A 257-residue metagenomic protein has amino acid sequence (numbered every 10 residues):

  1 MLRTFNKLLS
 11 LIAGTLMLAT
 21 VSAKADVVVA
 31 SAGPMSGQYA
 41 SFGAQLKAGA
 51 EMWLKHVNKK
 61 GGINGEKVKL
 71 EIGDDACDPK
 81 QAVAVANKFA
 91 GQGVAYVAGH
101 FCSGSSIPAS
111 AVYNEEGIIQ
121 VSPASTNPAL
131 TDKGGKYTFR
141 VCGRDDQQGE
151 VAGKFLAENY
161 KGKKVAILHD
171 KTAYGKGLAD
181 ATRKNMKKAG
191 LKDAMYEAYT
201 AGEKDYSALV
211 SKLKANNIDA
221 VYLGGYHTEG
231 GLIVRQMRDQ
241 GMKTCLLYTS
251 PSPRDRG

Functional and structural regions predicted by a protein language model:
M1-S10: Bacterial N-terminal signal peptides that target proteins for export
S10-A19: Bacterial N-terminal signal peptides
V21-A25: Sec/Tat signal peptide C-region and signal peptidase I cleavage site
D26-Q45, H100, V165-L168: Short beta-strand segments enriched in small/hydrophobic residues
S41-L46, K60-G135, V141, T200-Y206 (+1 more regions): Beta-alpha junction/loop-to-helix N-cap segments that form part of ligand/metal-binding clefts
V57-N64, E115-I118, M186-K192, R238-K243: Short helix-capping segments at alpha-helix termini
V83-A84, N127-A129, K136-G241: Extracellular/periplasmic Venus flytrap/periplasmic-binding protein
Y248-G257: Conserved small/polar residues in nucleotide/adenosyl-binding loops
